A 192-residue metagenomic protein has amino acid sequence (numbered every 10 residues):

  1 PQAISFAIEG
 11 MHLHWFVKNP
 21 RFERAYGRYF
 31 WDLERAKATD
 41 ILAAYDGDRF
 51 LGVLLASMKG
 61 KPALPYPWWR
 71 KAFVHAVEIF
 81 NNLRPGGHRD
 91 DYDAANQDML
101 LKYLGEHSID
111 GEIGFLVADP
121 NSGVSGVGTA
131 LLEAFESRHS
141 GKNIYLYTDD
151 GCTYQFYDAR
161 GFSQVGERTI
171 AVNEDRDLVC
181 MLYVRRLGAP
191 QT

Functional and structural regions predicted by a protein language model:
Q2-P20, L33, G60: Helix-loop element at the rim of GNAT/NAT acetyltransferase active sites that forms part of the acceptor-substrate
V17-P20, R24, D46, A56-A63: A conserved beta-strand-loop-helix scaffold within acyl/acetyltransferase catalytic domains
N19-I41, G47: Active-site rim helix/loop that mediates acceptor-substrate recognition in acyltransferases
T39-L54, Y92, D119: Conserved beta-hairpin
G60-F115, V172-R176: Conserved acyl-donor/pantetheine-binding loop and adjacent beta-alpha core of acyl/acetyltransferases and related
I109-G111, R138-D150: Conserved GNAT acetyl-CoA-binding A-motif
F115-A118, V124-S137, A159: Conserved acetyl-CoA-binding loop-helix of GNAT-fold acetyltransferases
T129-A130, D150-R168, N173: Conserved active-site alpha-helix within GNAT-family acetyltransferase domains
